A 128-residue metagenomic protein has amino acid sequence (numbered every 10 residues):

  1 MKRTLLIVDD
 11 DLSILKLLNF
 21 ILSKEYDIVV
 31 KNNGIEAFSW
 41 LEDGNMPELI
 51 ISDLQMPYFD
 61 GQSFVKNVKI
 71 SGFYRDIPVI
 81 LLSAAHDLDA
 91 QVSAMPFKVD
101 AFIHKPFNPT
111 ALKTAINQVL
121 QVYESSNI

Functional and structural regions predicted by a protein language model:
L12-V29: Two-component/phosphorelay signaling modules centered on CheY-like receiver
N32-L49: Acidic, metal-coordinating helix/loop segments flanking the phosphotransfer/catalytic sites of two-component signaling
I51-D53: Active-site T/S-Asp motif of two-component receiver
M56: Receiver (REC) domain active-site loop signature in two-component systems and cognate sites in sensor histidine kinases
F107-I116: C-terminal output helix
